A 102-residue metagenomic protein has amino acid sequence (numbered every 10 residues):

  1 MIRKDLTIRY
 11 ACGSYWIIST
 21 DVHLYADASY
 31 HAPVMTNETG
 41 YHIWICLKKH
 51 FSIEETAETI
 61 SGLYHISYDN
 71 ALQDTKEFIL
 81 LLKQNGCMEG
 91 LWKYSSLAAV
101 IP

Functional and structural regions predicted by a protein language model:
M1-S14: Hydrophobic packing positions characteristic of elongated beta-solenoid/beta-helix-type spike/fiber shafts
G13-Y41: Short alpha-helical segments that sit at the start of domains
Y30-P102: Long, charge-rich, low-complexity alpha-helical segments
